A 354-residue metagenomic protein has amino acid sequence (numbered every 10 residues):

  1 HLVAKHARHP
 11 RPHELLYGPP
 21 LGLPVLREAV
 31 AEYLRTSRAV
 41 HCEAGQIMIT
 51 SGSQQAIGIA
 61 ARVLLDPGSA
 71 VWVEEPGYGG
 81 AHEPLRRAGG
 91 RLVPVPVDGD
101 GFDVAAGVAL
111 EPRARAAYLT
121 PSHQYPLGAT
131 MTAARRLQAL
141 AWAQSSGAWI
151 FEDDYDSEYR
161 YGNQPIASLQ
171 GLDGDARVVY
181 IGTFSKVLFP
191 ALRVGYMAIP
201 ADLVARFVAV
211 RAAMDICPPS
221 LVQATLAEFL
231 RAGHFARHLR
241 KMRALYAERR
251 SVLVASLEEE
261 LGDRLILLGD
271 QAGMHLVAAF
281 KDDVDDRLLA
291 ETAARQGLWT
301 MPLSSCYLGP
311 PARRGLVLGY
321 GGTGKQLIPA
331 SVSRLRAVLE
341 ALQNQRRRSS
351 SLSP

Functional and structural regions predicted by a protein language model:
V3-G147, E158-D175, V179, Y246 (+3 more regions): Conserved core of the PLP fold type I
V73, P94, E152, L226 (+1 more regions): Hydrophobic residues in well-ordered beta-strands that form the structural core
E83, I150-F151, R160, A209 (+8 more regions): A generic "structured core" feature
P121-Y125, K186, T323: Short glycine-rich anion-binding loops that position phosphate/pyrophosphate groups of nucleotides and phosphorylated
G174-A244: Conserved core segment of the aminotransferase class I/II
I199, V277-D282, W299-E340: Conserved PLP-binding active-site segment of the aspartate aminotransferase-like
A227, A244-V254, L265-A279, L289-T292: Conserved glycine-rich beta-strand-loop-beta hairpin in the small C-terminal domain of fold type I
